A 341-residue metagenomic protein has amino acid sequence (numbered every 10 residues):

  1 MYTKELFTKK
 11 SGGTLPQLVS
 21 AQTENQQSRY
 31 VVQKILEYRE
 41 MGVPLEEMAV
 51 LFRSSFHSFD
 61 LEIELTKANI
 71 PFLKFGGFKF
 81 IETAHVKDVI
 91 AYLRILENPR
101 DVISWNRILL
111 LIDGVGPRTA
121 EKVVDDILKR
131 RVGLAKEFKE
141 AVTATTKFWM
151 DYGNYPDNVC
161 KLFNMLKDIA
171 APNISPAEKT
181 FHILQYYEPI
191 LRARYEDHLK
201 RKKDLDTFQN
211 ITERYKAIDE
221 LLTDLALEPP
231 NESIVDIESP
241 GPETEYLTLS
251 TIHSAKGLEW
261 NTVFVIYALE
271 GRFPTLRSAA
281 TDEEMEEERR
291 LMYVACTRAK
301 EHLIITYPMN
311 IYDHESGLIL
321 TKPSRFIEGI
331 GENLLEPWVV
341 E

Functional and structural regions predicted by a protein language model:
M1-P71, L96-N98: Helicase P-loop NTPase motor core
A21, L51, F75, E82 (+1 more regions): Active-site-adjacent beta-strand anchor residues
T23, R53, G77-F78, E213 (+1 more regions): Structured loop/turn residues at secondary-structure junctions
Q27, V31, H85, Y155-N158 (+1 more regions): An acidic site on a long C-lobe helix of protein kinase domains
Q27-K34, D88, T207, L291: Well-ordered alpha-helical segments embedded in enzymatic catalytic cores
P44, S58, E62-E64, I90-N333: Conserved helicase C-terminal RecA-like lobe
F75-E97: Short alpha-helix plus adjacent loop in nuclease-associated cores
L335-E341: Acidic, low-complexity intrinsically disordered tails
